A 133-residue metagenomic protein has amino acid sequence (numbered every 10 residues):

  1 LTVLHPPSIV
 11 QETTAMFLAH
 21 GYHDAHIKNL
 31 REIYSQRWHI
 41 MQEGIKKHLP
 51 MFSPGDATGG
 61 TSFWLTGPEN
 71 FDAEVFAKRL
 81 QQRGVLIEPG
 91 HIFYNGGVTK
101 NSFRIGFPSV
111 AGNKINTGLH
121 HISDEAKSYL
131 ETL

Functional and structural regions predicted by a protein language model:
L1-P7: Active-site PLP-lysine loop of aminotransferase-like
T2, H20-Q42: Structural signature of PLP-dependent enzymes
Q11-H20: Helix-loop "lid/cap" segments that line or gate small-molecule binding pockets
A15, E32-Q42, S53-T66, R79: Conserved glycine-rich beta-strand-loop-beta hairpin in the small C-terminal domain of fold type I
A25, I45-P54, L130-L133: Surface-exposed helix-capping loop/turn segments at secondary-structure junctions
L30, M51-F52, G90-N95: Short, solvent-exposed loop/turn elements at beta->coil junctions and helix N-caps that rim active or binding pockets
W64-E69, I87-E125: Conserved PLP-binding active-site segment of the aspartate aminotransferase-like
D72-L80: A short, small/polar-residue-rich loop/turn motif at beta-strand boundaries within alpha/beta enzyme cores
